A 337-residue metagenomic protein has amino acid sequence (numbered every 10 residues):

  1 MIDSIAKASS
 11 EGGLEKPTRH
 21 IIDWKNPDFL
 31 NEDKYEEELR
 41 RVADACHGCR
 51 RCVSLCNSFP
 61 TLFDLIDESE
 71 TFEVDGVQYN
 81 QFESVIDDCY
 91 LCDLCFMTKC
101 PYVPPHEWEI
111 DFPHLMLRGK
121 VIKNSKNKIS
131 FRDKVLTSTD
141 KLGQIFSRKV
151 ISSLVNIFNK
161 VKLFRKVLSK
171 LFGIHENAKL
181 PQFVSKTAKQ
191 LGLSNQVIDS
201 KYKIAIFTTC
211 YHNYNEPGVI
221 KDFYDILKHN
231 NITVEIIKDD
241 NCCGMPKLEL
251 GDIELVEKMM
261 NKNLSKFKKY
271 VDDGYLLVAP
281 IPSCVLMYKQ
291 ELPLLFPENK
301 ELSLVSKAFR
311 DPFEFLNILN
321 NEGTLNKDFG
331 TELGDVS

Functional and structural regions predicted by a protein language model:
M1-D44: Generic start-of-chain signal for non-secretory N-termini
D3-P17, V53-N57, P181-V197: Conserved oxyanion/phosphate-binding beta-strand-loop segments in alpha/beta enzyme cores
E11-F29, S54-Y90, Y102-R132: Non-heme iron-sulfur electron-transfer modules
L30-N31, R41, V74, Y211-H212 (+1 more regions): A generic structural signal for short
D33-G48, Q78-C95, H229-D239, K269 (+1 more regions): Immediate flanking context of iron-sulfur cluster ligation sites
L39-V42, C100, Q190-L193: Short alpha-helical segments and helix-capping/turn motifs at coil-helix boundaries
A43-T61, I86-P104, F207-N213, D239-L250 (+1 more regions): Local cysteine-cluster metal-coordination motifs and their immediate loop/turn environment, predominantly Fe-S cluster
I110-S337: Iron-sulfur cluster-binding electron-transfer modules in prokaryotic oxidoreductases
